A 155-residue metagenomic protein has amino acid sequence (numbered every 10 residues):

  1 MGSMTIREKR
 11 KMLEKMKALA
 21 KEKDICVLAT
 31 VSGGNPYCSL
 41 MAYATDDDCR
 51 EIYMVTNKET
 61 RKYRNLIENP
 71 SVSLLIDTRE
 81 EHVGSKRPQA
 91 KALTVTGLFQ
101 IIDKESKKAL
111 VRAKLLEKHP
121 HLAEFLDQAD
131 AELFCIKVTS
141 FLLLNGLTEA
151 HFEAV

Functional and structural regions predicted by a protein language model:
M1-C26: Extreme N-terminal tail/first-helix region
G2-E8, R87-V155: Charged, gly/pro-rich active-site loop segments
K15, V27-L28, H82-G84, P120-Q128: Short helix-to-loop capping/linker segments positioned immediately adjacent to catalytic or ligand/cofactor-binding
A20-K21, I67, L116: Alpha-helix boundary recognition
K23-K58, R64-L66, S73-I76, S85-R87: Short beta-strand segments
A29, A44, V55, L75-D77 (+3 more regions): Residues in well-ordered beta-strands of folded domains
T56-T60, L75-E81, R112-L122: Short acidic (Asp/Glu) patches
E68-P70, P120: Proline-centered flexible-loop/turn and helix-kink motifs
